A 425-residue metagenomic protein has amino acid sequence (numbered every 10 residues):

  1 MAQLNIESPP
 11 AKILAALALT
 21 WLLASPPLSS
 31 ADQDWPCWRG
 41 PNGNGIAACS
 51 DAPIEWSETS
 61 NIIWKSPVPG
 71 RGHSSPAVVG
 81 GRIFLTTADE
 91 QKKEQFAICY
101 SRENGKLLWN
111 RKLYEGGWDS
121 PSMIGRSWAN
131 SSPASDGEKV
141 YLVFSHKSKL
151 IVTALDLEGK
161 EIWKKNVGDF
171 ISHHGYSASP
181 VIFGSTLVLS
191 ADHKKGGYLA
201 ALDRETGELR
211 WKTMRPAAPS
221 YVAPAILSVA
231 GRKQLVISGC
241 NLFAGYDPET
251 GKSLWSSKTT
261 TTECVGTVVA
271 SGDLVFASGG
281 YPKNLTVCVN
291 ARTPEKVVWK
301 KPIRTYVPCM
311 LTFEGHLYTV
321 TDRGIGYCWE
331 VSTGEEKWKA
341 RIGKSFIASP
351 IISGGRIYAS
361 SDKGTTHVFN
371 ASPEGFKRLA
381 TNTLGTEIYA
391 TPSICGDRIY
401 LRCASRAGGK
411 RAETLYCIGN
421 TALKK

Functional and structural regions predicted by a protein language model:
A2-A16: Bacterial N-terminal signal peptides that target proteins for export
L14-P26: Bacterial N-terminal signal peptides
P27-K425: Noncatalytic, solvent-exposed loop/strand surfaces of beta-propeller-type extracellular/periplasmic domains
